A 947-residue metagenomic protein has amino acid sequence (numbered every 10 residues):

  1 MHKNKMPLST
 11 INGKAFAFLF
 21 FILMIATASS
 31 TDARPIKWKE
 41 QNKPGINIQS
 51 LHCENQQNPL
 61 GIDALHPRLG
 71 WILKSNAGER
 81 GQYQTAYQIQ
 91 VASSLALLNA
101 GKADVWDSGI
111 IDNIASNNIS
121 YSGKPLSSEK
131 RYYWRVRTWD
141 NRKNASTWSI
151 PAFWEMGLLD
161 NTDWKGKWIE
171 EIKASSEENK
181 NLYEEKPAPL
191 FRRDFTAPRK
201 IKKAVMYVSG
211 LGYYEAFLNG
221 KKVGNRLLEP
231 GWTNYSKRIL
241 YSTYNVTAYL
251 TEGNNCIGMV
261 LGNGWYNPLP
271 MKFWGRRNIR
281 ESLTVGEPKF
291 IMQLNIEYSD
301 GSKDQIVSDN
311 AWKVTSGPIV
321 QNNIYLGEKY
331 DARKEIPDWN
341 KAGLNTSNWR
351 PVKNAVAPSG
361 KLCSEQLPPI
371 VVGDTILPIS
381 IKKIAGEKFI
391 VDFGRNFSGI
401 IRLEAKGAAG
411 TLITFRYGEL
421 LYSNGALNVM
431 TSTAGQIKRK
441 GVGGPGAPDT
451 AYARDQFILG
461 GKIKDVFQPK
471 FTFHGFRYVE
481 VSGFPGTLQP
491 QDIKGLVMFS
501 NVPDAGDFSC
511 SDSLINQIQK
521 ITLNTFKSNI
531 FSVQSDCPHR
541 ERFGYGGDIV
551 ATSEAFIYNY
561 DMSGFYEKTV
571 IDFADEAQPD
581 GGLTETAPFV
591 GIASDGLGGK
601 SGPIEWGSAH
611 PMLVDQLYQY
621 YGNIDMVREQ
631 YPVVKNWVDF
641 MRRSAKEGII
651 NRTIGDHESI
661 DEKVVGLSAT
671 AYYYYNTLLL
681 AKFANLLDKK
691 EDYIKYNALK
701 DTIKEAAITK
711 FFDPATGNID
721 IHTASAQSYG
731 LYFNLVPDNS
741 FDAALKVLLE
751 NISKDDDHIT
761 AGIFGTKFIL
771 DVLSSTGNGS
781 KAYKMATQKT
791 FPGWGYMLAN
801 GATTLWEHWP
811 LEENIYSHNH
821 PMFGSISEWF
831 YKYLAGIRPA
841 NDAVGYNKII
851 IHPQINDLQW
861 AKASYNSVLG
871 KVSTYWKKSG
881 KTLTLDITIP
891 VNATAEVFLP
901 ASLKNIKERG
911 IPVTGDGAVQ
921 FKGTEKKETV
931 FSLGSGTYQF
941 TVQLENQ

Functional and structural regions predicted by a protein language model:
M1-G13: N-terminal secretory signal peptides that target proteins for export/translocation
A17-T27: Bacterial N-terminal signal peptides
S30-A33: Boundary at the C-terminal end of the N-terminal hydrophobic targeting segment
W38-R131, R135-R540, G547-D548, G564-E567 (+2 more regions): Extracellular/oxidizing-compartment recognition motifs
A204-V208, L218, I400-E419, Q468 (+6 more regions): Alpha-helical support elements that line or immediately flank enzyme active sites and cofactor-binding pockets
Y213, I291-L294, V307-S316, Y478 (+10 more regions): Active-site acid/base region of carbohydrate-active enzymes
I257, Y330-D331, E541, N559 (+7 more regions): C-terminal capping/lid segments that line or modulate ligand- or cofactor-binding pockets
S282, G286-N295, S302-W339, G343 (+3 more regions): Non-catalytic C-terminal accessory modules of carbohydrate-active enzymes
